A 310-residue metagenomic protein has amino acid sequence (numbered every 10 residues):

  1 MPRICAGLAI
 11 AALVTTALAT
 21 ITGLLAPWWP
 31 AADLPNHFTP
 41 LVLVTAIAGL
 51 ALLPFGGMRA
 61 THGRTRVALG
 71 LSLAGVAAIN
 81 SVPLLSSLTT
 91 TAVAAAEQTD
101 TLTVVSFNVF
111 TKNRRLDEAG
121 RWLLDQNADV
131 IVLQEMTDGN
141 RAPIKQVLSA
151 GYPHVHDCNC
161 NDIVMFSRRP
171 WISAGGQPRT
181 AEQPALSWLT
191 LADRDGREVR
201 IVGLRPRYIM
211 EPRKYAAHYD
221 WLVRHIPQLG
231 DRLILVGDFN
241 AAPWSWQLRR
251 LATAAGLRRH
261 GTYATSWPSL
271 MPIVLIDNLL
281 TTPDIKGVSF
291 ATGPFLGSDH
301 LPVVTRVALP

Functional and structural regions predicted by a protein language model:
M1-C5, R59-H62: Short, Lys/Arg-rich N-terminal segment immediately upstream of the first membrane anchor
I4-A12, T65-L69: Membrane-interfacial loop-to-transmembrane alpha-helix junctions, especially the N-terminal start
G7-G56: Membrane-embedded alpha-helical segments of integral membrane proteins
A46-P83, T180-R205: Glycine/proline-rich, flexible active-site/cofactor-binding loop segments that harbor closely spaced acidic
R59-T61, T65-D125: N-terminal signal-anchor transmembrane helix
D100, V104, F110-L124, V132-P310: Soluble catalytic domains of enzymes that build or remodel membrane lipids, polysaccharides, and related
D129: Short acidic/polar active-site loop segments enriched in Thr and Asp
